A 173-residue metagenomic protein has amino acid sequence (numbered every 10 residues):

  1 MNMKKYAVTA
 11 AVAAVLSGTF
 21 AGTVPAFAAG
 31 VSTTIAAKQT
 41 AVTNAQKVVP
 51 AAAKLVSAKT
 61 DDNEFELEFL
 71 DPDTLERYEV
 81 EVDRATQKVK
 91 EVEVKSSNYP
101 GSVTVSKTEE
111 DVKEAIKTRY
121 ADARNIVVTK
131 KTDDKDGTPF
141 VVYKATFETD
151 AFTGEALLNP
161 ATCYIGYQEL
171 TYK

Functional and structural regions predicted by a protein language model:
M1-K173: Long, terminal "pre-/pro-" and other extracytoplasmic accessory regions that lie outside the mature folded/catalytic
